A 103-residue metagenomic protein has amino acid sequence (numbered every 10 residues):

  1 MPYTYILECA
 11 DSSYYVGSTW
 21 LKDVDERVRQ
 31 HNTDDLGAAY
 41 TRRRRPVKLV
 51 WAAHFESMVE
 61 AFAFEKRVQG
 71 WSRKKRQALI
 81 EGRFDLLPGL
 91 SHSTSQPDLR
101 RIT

Functional and structural regions predicted by a protein language model:
M1-E8, R45-F55, V68, I80: General secondary-structure propensity
T4-A38, R67: GIY-YIG-like beta-to-alpha core
K22-E60: Conserved short loop/helix modules at catalytic or binding sites in compact beta-alpha or helix-hairpin-helix contexts
R42-L49, A78-I80, L86, T94: Residue-level signal for alpha-helical context at structural boundaries
F62-S91: C-terminal structural segments of small proteins and small subunits
L86-T103: A cross-kingdom feature marking charged/low-complexity
